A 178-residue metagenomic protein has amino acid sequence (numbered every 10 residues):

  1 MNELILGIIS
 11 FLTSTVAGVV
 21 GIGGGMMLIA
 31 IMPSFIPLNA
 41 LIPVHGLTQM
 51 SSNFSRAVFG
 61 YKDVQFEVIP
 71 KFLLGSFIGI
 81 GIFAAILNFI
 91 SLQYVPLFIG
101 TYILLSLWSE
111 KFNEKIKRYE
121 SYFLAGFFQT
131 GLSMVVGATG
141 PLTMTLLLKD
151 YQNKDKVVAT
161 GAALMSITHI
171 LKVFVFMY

Functional and structural regions predicted by a protein language model:
M1-V16, K117-G131: Small-residue-enriched transmembrane helix starts and helix-helix packing motifs in multi-pass inner-membrane proteins
E3, G7-K71, G140-Y178: Small-residue-rich hydrophobic segments that form or flank transmembrane alpha-helices in multi-pass membrane proteins
L4, L28, Y94-G100, E120-F123 (+2 more regions): General structural feature for long, well-ordered alpha-helical segments within catalytic domains of soluble enzymes
A30, S34-N39, L73-I82, S106 (+2 more regions): Small-residue-rich segments of transmembrane alpha-helices in multi-pass membrane proteins, especially helix faces
N39-E110: Membrane helix-loop-helix hairpins that form the core translocation module of multi-pass transporters
A85-N88, L92-P96, M134-P141, K172-F176: Hydrophobic alpha-helical transmembrane segments in multi-pass integral membrane proteins
Y102-A159: Membrane-embedded helical hairpins/re-entrant loop segments and their flanking transmembrane helices within multi-pass
